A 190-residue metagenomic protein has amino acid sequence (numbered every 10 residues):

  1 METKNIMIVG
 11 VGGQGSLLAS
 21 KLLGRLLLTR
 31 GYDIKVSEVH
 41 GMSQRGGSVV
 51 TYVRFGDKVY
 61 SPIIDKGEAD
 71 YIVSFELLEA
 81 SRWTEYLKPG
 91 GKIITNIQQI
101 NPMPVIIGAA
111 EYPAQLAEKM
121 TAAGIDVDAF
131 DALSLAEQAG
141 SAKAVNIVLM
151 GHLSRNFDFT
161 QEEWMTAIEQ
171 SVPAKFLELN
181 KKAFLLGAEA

Functional and structural regions predicted by a protein language model:
M1-A190: Active-site cofactor/cluster-binding pocket
